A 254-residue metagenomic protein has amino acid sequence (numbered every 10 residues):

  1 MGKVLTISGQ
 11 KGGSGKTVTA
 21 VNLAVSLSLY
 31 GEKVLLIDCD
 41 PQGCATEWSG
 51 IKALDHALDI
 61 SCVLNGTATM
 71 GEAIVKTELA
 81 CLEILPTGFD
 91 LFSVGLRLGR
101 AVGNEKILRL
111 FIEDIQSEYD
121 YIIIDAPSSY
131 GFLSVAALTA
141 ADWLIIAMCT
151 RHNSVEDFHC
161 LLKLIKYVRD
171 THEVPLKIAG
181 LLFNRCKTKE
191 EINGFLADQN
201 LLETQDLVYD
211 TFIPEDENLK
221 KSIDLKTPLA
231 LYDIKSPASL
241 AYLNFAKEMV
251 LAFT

Functional and structural regions predicted by a protein language model:
M1-T254: P-loop NTP-binding core
